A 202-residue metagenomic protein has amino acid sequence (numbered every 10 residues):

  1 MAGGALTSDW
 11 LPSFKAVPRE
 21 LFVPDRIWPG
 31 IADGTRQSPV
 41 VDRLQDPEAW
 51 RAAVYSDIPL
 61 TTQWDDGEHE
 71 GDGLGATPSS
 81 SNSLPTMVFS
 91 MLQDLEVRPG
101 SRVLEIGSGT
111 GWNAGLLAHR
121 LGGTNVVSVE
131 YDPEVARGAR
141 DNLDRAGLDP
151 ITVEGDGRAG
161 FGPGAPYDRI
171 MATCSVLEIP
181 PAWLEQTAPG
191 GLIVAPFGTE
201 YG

Functional and structural regions predicted by a protein language model:
M1-L104, N113, V135, D144: Class I SAM-dependent transferase core
G75-V194, G198-E200: Conserved nucleotide-cofactor-binding alpha/beta core module
